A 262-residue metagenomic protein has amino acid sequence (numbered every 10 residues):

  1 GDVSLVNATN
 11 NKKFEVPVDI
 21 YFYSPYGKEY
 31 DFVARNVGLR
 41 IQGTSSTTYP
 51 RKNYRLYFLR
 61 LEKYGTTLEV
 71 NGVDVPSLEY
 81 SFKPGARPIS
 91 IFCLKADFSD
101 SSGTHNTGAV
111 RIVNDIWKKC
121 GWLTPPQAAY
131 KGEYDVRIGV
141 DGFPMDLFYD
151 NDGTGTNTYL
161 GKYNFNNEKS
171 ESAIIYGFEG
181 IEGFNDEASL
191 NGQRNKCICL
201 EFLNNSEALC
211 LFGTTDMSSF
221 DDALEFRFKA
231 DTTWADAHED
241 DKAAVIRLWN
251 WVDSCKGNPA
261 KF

Functional and structural regions predicted by a protein language model:
G1-Q42: Regulatory N- and C-terminal appendages and interdomain linkers associated with kinase/kinase-like NTP transferase
S4-N10, E29-V33, S46-T48, K63-L68 (+3 more regions): Short, solvent-exposed loop/turn elements at domain surfaces
E15-P17, R51-N53, I89, G142: Extracytoplasmic
V18-P25, H105-A128, E133, S254: Zn2+-dependent metallopeptidase catalytic core
I20-Y30, F58-E62, L147-G155: Short acidic, glycine-rich loop/turn motifs
G27, F32-T48, R55-P84: Active-site-adjacent loop/helix surface patches within enzyme catalytic domains that shape the substrate-binding cleft
R60-K63, V75-S99, G103, V110 (+4 more regions): Internal "kinase-insert"/substrate-recognition segments embedded within catalytic cores of ATP-dependent enzymes
Q127-N151: Beta-rich nucleic-acid/ligand-interaction surfaces
